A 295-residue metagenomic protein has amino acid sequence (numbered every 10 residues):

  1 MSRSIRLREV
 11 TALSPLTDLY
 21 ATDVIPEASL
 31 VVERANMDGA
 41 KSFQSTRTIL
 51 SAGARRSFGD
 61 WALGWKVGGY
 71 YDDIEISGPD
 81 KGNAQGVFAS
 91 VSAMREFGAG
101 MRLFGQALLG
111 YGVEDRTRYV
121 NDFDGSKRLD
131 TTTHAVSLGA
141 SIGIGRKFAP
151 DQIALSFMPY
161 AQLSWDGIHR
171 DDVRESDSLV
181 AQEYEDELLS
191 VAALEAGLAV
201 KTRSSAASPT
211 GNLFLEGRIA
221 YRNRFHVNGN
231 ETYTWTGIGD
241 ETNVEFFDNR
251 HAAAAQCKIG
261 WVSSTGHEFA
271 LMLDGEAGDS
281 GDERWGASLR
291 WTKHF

Functional and structural regions predicted by a protein language model:
M1-D151, M272-R290: Outer membrane beta-barrel translocator domains of Type V secretion systems
D18-Y20, R55-D60, R95-A99, F148-Q152 (+5 more regions): Outer-membrane beta-barrel strand-turn architecture
P26-A28, F157-S164, L213-I219: Extended hydrophobic secondary-structure segments that form protein cores and membrane-embedded regions
K41-F43, V67, D72-N83, G112-L138 (+4 more regions): Extracellular/periplasm-exposed beta-strand and loop segments of Gram-negative cell-envelope proteins, dominated by
Q44, T48, V87-S90, M94 (+1 more regions): Outer membrane beta-barrel transmembrane domains
A62-G64, R102, S156, N212-F214 (+1 more regions): Membrane-spanning beta-strand positions in outer-membrane beta-barrel proteins
A107, S137, A154-M158, E187 (+1 more regions): Acidic/proline-rich low-complexity IDRs
G110, G139, I144-R146, S156-F157 (+1 more regions): Solvent-exposed flexible segments
